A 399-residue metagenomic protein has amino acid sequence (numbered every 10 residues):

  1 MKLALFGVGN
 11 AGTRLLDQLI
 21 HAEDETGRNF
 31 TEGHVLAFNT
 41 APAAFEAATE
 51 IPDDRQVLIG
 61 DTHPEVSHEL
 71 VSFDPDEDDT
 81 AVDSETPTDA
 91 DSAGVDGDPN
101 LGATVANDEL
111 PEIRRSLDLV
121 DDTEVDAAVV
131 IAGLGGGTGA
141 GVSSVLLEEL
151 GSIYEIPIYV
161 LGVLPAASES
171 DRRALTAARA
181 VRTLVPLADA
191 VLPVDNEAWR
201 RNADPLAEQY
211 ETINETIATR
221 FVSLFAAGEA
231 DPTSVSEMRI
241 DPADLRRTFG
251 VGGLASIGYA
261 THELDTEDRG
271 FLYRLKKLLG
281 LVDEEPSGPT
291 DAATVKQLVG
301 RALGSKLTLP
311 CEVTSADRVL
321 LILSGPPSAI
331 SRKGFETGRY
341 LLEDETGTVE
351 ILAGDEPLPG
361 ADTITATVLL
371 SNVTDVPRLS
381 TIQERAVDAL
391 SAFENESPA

Functional and structural regions predicted by a protein language model:
M1-A399: Tubulin/FtsZ superfamily GTPase core signature
